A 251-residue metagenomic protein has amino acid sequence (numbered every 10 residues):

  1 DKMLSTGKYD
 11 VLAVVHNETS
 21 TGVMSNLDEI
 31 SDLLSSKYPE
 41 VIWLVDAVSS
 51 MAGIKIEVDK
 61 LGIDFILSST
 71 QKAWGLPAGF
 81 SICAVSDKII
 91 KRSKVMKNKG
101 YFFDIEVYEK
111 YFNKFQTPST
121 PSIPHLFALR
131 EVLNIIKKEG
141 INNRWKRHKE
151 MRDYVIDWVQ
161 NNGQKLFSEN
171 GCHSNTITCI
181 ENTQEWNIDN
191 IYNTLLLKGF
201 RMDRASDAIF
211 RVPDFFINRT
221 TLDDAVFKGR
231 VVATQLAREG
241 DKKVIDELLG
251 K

Functional and structural regions predicted by a protein language model:
D1-S50, F65: Active-site phosphate-binding strand-loop segment of PLP-dependent enzymes
D59-Q71: Conserved active-site segment immediately N-terminal to the catalytic lysine that forms the internal aldimine
Q71-D157: Active-site C-terminal subdomain of aminotransferase-like
Q164-S168, F200-A205: A short linear hydrophobic-aromatic micro-motif
K165-T194: Conserved PLP-binding catalytic core of the aspartate aminotransferase-like
D189-M202, A208, I217-T220: Hydrophobic alpha/beta core scaffold segments
A208-K251: PLP-dependent enzyme catalytic core of the Aspartate aminotransferase-like
